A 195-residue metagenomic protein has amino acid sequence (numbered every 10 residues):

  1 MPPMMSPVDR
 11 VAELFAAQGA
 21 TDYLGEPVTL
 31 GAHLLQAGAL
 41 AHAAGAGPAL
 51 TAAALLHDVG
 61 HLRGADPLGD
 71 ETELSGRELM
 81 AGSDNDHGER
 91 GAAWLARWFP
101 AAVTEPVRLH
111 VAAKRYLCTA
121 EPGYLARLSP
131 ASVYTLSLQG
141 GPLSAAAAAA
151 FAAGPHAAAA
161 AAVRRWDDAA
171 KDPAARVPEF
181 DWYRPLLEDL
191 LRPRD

Functional and structural regions predicted by a protein language model:
M1-P2, G31, G38-A43: N-terminal-biased segments
M5, L30-G31, N85: Short alpha-helix boundary/capping motifs
A12-Q36, G60-G64, G69-G76: Active-site flanking loop/helix segments enriched in acidic
T29, F151-A158, A175-P178: Short amphipathic alpha-helical interaction segments
L40-R165: Divalent metal-dependent catalytic cores for phosphoryl transfer on phosphate-bearing substrates
A169-D195: Charged phosphate-binding loop/patch that engages nucleotide di/tri-phosphates or the phosphate backbone of nucleic
